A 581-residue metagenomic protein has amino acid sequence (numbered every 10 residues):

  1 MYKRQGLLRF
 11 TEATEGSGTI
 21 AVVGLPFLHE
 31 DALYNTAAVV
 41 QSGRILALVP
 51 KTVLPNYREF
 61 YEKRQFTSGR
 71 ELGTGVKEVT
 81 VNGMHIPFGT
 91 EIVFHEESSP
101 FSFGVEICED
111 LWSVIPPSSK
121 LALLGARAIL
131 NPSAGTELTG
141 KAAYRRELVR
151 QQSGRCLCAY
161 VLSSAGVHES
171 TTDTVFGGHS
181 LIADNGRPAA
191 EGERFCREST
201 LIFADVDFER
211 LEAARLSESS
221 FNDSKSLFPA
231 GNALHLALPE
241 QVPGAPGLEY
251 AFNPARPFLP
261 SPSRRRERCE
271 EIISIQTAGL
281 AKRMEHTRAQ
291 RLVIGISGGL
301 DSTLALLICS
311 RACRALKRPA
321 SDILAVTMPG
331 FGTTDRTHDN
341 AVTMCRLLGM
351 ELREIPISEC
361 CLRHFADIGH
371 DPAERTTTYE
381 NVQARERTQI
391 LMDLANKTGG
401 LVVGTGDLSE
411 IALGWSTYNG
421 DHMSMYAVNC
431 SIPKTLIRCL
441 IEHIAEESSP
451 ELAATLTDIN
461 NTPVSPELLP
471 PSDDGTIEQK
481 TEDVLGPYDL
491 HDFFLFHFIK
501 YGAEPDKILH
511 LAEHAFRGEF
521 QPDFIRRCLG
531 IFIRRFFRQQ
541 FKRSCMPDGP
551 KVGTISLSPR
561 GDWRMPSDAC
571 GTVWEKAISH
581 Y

Functional and structural regions predicted by a protein language model:
M1-G295, R311-A320, L352: Enzyme catalytic cores with a strong preference for nitrogen-chemistry domains
S99-F101, C156-C158, V167-S170, E191-G192 (+2 more regions): ATP/NTP-dependent adenylation/nucleotidyl-transfer catalytic domains that generate, transfer, or process NMP-activated
